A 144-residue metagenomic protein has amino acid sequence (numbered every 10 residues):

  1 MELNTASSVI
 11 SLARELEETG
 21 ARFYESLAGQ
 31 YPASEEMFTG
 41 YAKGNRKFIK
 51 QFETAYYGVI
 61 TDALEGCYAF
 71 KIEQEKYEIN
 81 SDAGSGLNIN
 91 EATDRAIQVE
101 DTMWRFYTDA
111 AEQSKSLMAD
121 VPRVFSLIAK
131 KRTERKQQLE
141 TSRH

Functional and structural regions predicted by a protein language model:
M1-H144: Non-heme di-metal
